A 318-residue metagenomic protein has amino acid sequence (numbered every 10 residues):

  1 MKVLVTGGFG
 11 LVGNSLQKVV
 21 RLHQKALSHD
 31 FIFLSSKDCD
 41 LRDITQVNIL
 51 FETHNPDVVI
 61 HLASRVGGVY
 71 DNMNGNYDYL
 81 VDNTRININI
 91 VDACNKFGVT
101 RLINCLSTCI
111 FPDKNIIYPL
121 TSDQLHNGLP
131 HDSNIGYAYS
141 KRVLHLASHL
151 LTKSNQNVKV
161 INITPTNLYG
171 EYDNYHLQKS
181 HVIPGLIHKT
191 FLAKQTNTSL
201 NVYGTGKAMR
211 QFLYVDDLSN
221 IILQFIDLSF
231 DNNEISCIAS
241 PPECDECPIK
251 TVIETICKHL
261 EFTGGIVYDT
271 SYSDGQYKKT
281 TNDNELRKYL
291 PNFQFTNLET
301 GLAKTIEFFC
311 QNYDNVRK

Functional and structural regions predicted by a protein language model:
M1-H23: N-terminal Rossmann NAD(P)H-binding glycine-rich loop of SDR-like oxidoreductase domains
T6, P56-A63, N104-C105, C237: Rossmann-fold scaffold of SDR-type NAD(P)-dependent oxidoreductases
L11, S15-V19, L192-K318: C-terminal substrate-binding subdomain of Rossmann-fold SDR/epimerase-dehydratase oxidoreductases
Q24-K25, H29-V47: Adenosine-cofactor binding site in Rossmann-like domains, unifying the SAM/SAH pocket of S-adenosylmethionine-dependent
L41-T84, K96, D113: NAD(P)H-binding glycine-rich loop region in Rossmannoid oxidoreductase-like domains and their noncatalytic homologs
I88-N134, I161: Conserved Rossmann-fold NAD(P)-dependent oxidoreductase catalytic core, especially the SDR/UDP-sugar
K114-D123, L146-D227, I249, I253-L260: NAD(P)-dependent short-chain dehydrogenase/reductase
G136, S140-V143: Active-site helix of classical SDR
